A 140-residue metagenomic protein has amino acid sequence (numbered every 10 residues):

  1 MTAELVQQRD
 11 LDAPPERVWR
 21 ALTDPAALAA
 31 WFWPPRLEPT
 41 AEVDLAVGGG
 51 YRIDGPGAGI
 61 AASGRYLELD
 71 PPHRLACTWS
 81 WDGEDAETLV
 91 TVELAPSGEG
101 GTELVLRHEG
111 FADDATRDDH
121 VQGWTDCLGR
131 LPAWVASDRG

Functional and structural regions predicted by a protein language model:
M1-E38: Hydrophobic ligand-binding cavity/cleft-lining segments
T2-E4, G50, P72-R74, G98-E103: A generic structural signal for beta-strand entry/edge sites
L5-V6, G59-G64, A86-T91: Short, surface-exposed coil-to-beta transition loops
V18, L28, Y51, Y66 (+4 more regions): Hydrophobic pocket/interface hotspot
A21, A30-W31, D54, T78 (+2 more regions): Residues that scaffold the ATP/ADP-binding catalytic core of kinase and kinase-like folds
P39-T78: Glycine-rich portal/gate segments that line the openings of hydrophobic small-molecule binding cavities
T40, A133-G140: Short, highly charged C-terminal tails/helix-capping segments
A76-D126: Beta-strand/loop substructures that line and gate deep hydrophobic ligand-binding cavities in soluble
